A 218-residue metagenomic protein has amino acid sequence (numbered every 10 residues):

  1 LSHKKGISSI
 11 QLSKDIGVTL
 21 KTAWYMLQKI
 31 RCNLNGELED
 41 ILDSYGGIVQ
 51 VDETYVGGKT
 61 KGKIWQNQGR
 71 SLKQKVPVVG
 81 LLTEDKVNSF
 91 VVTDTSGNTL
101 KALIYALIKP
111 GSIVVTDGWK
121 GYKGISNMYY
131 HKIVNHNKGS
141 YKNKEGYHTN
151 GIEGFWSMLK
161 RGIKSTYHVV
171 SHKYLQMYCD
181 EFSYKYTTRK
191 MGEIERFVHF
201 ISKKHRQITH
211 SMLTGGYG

Functional and structural regions predicted by a protein language model:
L1-G218: Residue-level recognition of single "structural anchor" positions that define or cap local secondary structure
